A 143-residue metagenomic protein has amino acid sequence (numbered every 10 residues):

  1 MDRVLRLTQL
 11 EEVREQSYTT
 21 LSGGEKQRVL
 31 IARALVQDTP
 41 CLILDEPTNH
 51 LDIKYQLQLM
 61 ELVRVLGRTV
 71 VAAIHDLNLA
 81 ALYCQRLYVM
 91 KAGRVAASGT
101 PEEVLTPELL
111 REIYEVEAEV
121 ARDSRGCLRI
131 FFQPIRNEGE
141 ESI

Functional and structural regions predicted by a protein language model:
M1-V13: Conserved ABC ATPase "signature" region
S17-L21, E25: Conserved ABC ATPase signature
I31-A32, L59: Hydrophobic anchor residue at the start of the ABC signature
V36-P40: A short, proline-enriched helix->beta-strand linker immediately N-terminal to the Walker B motif in ABC-type P-loop
L42-E46: Catalytic Walker B motif of ABC-type/P-loop ATPase nucleotide-binding domains
P107, R111-I143: ABC ATPase nucleotide-binding domains
